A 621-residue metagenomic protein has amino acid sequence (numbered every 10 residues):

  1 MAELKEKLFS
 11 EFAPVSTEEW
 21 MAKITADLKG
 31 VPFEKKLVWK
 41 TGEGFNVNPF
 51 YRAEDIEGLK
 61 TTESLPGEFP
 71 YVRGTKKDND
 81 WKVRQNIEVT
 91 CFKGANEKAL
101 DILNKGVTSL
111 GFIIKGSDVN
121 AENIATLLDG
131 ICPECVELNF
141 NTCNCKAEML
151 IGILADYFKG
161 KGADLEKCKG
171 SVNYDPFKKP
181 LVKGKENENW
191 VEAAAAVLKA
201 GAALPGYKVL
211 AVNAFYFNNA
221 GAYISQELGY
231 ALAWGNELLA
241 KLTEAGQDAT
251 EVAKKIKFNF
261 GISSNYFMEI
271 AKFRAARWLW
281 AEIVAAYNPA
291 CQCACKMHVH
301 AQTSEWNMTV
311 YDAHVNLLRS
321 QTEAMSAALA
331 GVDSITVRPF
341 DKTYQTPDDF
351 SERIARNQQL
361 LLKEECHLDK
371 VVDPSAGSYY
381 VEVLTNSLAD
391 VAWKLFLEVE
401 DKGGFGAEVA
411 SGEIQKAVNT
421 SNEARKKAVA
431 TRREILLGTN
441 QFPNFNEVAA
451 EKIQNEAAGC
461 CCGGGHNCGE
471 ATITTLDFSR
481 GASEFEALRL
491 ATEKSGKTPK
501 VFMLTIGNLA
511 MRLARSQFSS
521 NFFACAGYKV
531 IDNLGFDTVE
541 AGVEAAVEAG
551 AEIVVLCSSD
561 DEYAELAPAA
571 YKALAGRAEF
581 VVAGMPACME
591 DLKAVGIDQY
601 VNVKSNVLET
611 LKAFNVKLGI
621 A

Functional and structural regions predicted by a protein language model:
M1-E18, K36-W39, F45-Y71, D333 (+2 more regions): Intrinsic disorder at enzyme termini
M1-N265, Y287-A290, K296-H300, A328 (+10 more regions): Catalytic alpha/beta active-site cores
V38-N46, N173-F177, N213-N219, K254-S263 (+4 more regions): A glycine-rich phosphate-binding loop feature that marks nucleotide/adenosyl-phosphate handling sites
A202-K241, L318-F396: Mobile "lid/hinge" segments at catalytic clefts and subdomain interfaces of large enzymes
A222-L228, S263-A275, S304-L317, Q345-A355 (+5 more regions): Short glycine/threonine-rich loop-to-helix capping motif typified by GTGT followed within a few residues by an Asp-Pro
G235, N259-P347, S351-A355: Glycine-rich anion/phosphate-binding loop at the beta-strand->alpha-helix junction
A275, A281-N288, T322-L329, D333-V337 (+10 more regions): Hydrophobic alpha-helix feature that most strongly marks membrane-spanning transmembrane helices and their immediate
A457-G459, G463-I531, A541-E544, K593-A594 (+2 more regions): ATP-dependent carboxylate/acyl-activation modules
